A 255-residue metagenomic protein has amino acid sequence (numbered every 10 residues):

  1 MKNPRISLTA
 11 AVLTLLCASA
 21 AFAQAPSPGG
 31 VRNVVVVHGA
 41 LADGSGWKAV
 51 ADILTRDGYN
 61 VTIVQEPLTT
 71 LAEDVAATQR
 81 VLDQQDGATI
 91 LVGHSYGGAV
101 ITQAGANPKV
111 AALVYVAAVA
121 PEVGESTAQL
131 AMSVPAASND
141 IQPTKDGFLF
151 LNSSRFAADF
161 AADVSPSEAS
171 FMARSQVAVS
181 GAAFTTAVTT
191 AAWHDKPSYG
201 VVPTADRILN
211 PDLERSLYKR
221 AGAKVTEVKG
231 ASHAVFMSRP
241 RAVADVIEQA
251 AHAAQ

Functional and structural regions predicted by a protein language model:
T9-A18: Bacterial N-terminal signal peptides
P26-D86: Active-site catalytic motif of lipid deacylating hydrolases and related acyltransferases
G39-A42, S95-Y96, V119: Active-site glycine-rich loops that stabilize anionic/oxyanionic intermediates across multiple enzyme folds
V92-G97, I101: Gly/Ala-rich beta-loop-alpha elbow adjacent to hydrolase catalytic centers
K109-V110, V114-S154, S180-F184: Flexible "cap/lid" loop of the alpha/beta hydrolase fold
R174-H194: Active-site nucleophile elbow and catalytic-triad environment of alpha/beta-hydrolase enzymes
G200-V202: Short beta-strand/loop motif that positions the catalytic acidic residue of the alpha/beta-hydrolase fold
T204-A231, M237, Q249: Conserved loop-alpha-helix segment in the C-terminal half of the alpha/beta-hydrolase fold that carries the catalytic
